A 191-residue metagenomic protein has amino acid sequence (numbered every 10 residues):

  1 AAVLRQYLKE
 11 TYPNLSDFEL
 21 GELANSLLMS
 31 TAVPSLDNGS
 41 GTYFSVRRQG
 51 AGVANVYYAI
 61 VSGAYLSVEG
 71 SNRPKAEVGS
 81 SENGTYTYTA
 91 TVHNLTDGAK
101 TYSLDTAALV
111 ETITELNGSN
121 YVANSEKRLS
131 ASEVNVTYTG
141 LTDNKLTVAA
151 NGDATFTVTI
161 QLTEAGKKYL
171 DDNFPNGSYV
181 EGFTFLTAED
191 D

Functional and structural regions predicted by a protein language model:
A1-G39, K168: Hydrolase catalytic cores
E19, L23, A51-A54, P175 (+1 more regions): Generic recognition of stable, solvent-exposed alpha-helical segments in well-folded globular domains
S26-S71: Secreted, periplasmic, or luminal enzymes acting at the cell surface/secretory milieu
V56-K100: Beta-sheet-dominated interaction scaffolds and their linkers
L66-K75, D97-L170: Surface-exposed binding patches on compact interaction domains or structured appendages
E82-T89, K167-F183: Short, solvent-exposed loop/turn segments enriched in Ser/Thr/Gly
L186-A188: Conserved structural position at the C-terminal beta-strand of extracellular beta-sandwich adhesion modules
